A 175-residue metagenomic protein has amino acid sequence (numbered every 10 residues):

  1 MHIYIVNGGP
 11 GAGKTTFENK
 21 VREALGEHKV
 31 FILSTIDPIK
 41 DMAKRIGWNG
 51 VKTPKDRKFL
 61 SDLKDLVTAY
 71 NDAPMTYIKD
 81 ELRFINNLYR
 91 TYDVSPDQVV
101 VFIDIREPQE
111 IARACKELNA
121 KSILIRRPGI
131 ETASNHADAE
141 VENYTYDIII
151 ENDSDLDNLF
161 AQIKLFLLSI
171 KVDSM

Functional and structural regions predicted by a protein language model:
M1-Y4, Q98: Pre-Walker A (Motif I) flank of P-loop NTPase domains
V6, F102: Hydrophobic anchor at the beta1->P-loop junction of P-loop NTPases
G9: P-loop (Walker A) phosphate-binding loop of NTP-binding proteins
K14: Conserved lysine of the Walker
F17: Hydrophobic positions on the alpha1 helix immediately C-terminal to the Walker A/P-loop
E23-I32: Post-Walker A helix-loop "phosphate-sensing" segment adjacent to the P-loop in P-loop NTPases
S34-Q98: ATP-dependent small-molecule kinase phosphotransfer cores that center on conserved nucleotide phosphate-binding segments
Q109-E117, K121-M175: Small-molecule kinase domains that catalyze NTP-dependent phosphoryl transfer to phosphate-bearing small molecules
